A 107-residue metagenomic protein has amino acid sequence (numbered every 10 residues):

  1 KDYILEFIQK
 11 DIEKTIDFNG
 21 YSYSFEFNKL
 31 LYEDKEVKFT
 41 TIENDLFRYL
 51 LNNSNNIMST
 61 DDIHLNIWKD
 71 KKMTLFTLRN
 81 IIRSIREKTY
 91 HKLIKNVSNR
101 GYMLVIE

Functional and structural regions predicted by a protein language model:
K1-N19: Basic, amphipathic DNA-recognition helix from helix-turn-helix-like DNA-binding domains
Q9, S54-N55, W68, Y90: Activation segment of ePK-like protein kinases, specifically the conserved APE
D17-N19, K71, L75-E107: Flexible loop/N-cap segments at domain edges
F18-N44, V97, L104-E107: A structural micro-motif at secondary-structure boundaries
K35-I67, I85: Short amphipathic alpha-helical recognition elements used for nucleic-acid or partner binding across transcription
